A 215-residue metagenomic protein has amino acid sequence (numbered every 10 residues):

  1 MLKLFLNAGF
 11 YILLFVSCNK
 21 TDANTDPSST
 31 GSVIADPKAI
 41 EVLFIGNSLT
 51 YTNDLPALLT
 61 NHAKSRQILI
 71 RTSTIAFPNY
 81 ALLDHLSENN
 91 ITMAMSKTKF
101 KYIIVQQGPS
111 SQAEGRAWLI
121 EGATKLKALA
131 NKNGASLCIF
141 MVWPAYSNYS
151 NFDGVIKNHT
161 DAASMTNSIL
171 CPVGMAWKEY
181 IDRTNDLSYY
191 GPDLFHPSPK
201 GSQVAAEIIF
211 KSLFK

Functional and structural regions predicted by a protein language model:
M1-L4, N19: Positively charged n-region of N-terminal signal peptides that target proteins for export
N7-V16: Bacterial N-terminal signal peptides
V16-K38: Bacterial Sec-dependent N-terminal signal peptides
S29-G31, E88-I91, I156-K157: A generic local structural motif
P37, S65-Q67, K132, M165: Short, well-ordered coil/turn elements that cap or connect secondary structure elements
I40-L43, L49-E121: Conserved SGNH/GDSL esterase-like catalytic core that processes O-acyl groups on lipids and polysaccharides
H62-S65, I208-K215: Active-site catalytic microenvironments for nucleophilic, acid-base chemistry
T92-P199, Q203, E207, K211: Alpha-helical cap/lid subdomain in secreted, periplasmic, or secretory-pathway luminal O-acyl-processing enzymes
